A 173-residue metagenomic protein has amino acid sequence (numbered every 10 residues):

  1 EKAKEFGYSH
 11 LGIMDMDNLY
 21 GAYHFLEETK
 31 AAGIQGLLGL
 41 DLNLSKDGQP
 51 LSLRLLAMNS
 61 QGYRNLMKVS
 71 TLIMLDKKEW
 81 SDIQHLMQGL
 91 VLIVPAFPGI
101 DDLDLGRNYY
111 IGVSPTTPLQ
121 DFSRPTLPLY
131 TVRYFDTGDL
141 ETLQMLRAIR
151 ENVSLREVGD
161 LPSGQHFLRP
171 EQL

Functional and structural regions predicted by a protein language model:
E1-H10, I34-L37, N43-Y110, Y134-L173: Conserved active-site carboxylates
L11-N18: Ser/Thr-glycine-rich phosphate-binding loops at phosphate-binding pockets of nucleotides, nucleotide cofactors
G12, T126-P128: Residue-level marker for buried hydrophobic side chains located in beta-strands that build the well-ordered beta-sheet
M14, P95, S114: Conserved residues at the C-terminal ends of beta-strands
N18-E28, T116-F122: Active-site-adjacent beta->alpha loops and helix N-cap segments on the catalytic face of soluble alpha/beta enzymes
G36, P115-T116: Conserved catalytic core of nucleotide polymerization and phosphodiester-bond processing enzymes
T131: Conserved beta/loop motifs at nucleotide-recognition and modification sites
